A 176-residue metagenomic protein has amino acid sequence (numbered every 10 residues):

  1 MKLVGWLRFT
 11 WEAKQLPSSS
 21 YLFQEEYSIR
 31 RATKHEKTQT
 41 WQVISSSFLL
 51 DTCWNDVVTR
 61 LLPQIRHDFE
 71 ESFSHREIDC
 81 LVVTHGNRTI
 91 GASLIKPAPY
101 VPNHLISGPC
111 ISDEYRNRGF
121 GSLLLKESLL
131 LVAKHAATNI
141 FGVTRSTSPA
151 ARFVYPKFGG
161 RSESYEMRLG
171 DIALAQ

Functional and structural regions predicted by a protein language model:
M1-E25, R168-G170: Acyl-donor-binding surface of acyltransferase catalytic domains
M1-K2, S122, S146-S164: Conserved active-site alpha-helix within GNAT-family acetyltransferase domains
S28-Q42: A short beta-loop-alpha structural element at the N-terminal edge of CoA-dependent acyl/N-acetyltransferase catalytic
F48-D68: Conserved GNAT-fold acetyl-CoA-binding loop/helix
C80-V82, R88-P97, N103-L105, C110: Conserved beta-strand in the GNAT
I111, N117-L130, K134, F153-K157: Conserved acetyl-CoA-binding loop-helix of GNAT-fold acetyltransferases
V132-T144: Conserved GNAT acetyl-CoA-binding A-motif
G142-R152, R168-A173: Conserved beta-strand-loop-alpha-helix junction that forms the acyl-donor binding cleft
